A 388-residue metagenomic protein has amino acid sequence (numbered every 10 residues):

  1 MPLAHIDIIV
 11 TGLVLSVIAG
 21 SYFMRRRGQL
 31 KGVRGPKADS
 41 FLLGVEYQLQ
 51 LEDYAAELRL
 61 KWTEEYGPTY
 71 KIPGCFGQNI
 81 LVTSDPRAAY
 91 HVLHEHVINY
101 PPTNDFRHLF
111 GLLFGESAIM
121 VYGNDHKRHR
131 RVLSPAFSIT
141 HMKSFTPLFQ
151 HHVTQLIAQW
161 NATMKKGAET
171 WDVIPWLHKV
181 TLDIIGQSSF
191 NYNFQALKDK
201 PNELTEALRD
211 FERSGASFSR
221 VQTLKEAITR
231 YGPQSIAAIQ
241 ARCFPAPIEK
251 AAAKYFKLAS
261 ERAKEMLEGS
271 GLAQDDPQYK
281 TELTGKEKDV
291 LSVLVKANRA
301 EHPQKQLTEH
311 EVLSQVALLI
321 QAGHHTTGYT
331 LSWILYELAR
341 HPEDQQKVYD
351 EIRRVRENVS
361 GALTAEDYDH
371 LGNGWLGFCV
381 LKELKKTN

Functional and structural regions predicted by a protein language model:
M1-V17, P73-L81, T140-H151, A162-Q187 (+5 more regions): Cytochrome P450
P2-R131, K143-A162, V180, Q195 (+2 more regions): N-terminal membrane-proximal hinge/A-helix region immediately C-terminal to the signal-anchor transmembrane segment
P36, T83, H91, Q195 (+2 more regions): Classical protein tyrosine phosphatase
A38, Q150, E203-E212, D276-V290 (+1 more regions): Cytochrome P450 I-helix active-site segment
H96, V153-W160, M164, I184 (+10 more regions): A generic secondary-structure signal for well-formed alpha-helical elements
T163, L177, T181, F190 (+2 more regions): "… SH3/SAM/PH, and C2H2 zinc fingers" -> "… SH3/SAM/PH, FHA domains, and C2H2 zinc fingers"
E249-T330: Conserved cytochrome P450 catalytic core segment spanning the I/J/K helices
